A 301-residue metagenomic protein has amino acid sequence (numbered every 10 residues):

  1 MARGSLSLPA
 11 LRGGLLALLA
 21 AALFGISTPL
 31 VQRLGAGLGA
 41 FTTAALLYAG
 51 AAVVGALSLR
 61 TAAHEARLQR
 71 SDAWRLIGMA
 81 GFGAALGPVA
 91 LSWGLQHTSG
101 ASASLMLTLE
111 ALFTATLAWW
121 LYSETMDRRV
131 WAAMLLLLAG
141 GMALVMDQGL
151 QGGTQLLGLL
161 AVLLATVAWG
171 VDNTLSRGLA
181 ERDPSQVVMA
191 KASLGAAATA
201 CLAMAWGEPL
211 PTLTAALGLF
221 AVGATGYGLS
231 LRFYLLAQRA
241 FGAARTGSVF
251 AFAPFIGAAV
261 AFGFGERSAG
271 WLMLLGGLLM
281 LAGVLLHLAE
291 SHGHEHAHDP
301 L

Functional and structural regions predicted by a protein language model:
M1-A45, A51, Q151-G178, L301: Glycine-/small-residue-enriched transmembrane alpha-helix faces in small-molecule transporters and effluxers
L8-G14, G37-A45, L68-W74, M146-T166 (+2 more regions): Juxtamembrane helix-entry segments on the extracytoplasmic side of multipass membrane proteins
A17-L18, S71-A80, M126-L138, G158-L159 (+2 more regions): Cytoplasmic-side transmembrane-helix entry/capping segments in multi-pass membrane proteins
A20-A21, A44-L46, P88, S102-A111 (+2 more regions): Helix-helix packing/entry segments at the starts of transmembrane helices
L23, G37-L86, F113, A168-D172 (+3 more regions): Transmembrane alpha-helices of multi-pass small-molecule transport proteins
L23-T28, A56-S102, L107, A115 (+2 more regions): Specific transmembrane alpha-helical segments of multi-pass solute transporters/efflux pumps, especially DMT/EamA
L34, T43, L47, G94 (+7 more regions): Hydrophobic/aromatic residues within transmembrane alpha-helices of multi-pass small-molecule transporters
G55, I77, L117, R129-Q148 (+6 more regions): Hydrophobic transmembrane alpha-helices of multi-pass small-molecule transport proteins
